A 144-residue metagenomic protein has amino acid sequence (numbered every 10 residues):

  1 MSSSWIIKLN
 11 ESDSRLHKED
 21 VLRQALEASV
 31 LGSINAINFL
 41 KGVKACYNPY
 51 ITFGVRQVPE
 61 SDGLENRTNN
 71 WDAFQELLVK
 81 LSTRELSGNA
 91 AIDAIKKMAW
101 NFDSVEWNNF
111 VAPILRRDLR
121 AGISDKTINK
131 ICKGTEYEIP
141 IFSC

Functional and structural regions predicted by a protein language model:
M1-C144: N-terminal nucleic-acid-engaging modules of covalent nucleotidyltransferase systems
